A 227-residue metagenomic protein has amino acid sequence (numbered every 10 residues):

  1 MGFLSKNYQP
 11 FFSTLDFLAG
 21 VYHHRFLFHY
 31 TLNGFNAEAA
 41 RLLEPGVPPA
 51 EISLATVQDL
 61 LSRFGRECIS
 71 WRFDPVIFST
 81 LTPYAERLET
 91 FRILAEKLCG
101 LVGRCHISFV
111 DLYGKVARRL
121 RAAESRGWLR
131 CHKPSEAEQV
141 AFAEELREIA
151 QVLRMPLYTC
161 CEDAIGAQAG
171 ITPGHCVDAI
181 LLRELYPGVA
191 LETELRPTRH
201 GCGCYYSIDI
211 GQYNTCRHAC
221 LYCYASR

Functional and structural regions predicted by a protein language model:
M1-A143: Conserved AdoMet/S-adenosylmethionine-binding subsite of the radical SAM
Y8-Q9, A164, T215: Short, glycine-/Ser/Thr-/acidic-enriched flexible segments
L15-D16, R196, I208: A generic local structural motif
P48, D74, T172-P173, V177-L182 (+2 more regions): Poly-acidic low-complexity segments
L101, V152-L153, A219: Structured helix-beta-strand junction loops
K133-L195, H200: A C-terminal junction/extension of Radical SAM enzymes
H200, I208-S226: Local cysteine-cluster metal-coordination motifs and their immediate loop/turn environment, predominantly Fe-S cluster
Y205: Nucleotide-sugar donor-binding patch of glycosyltransferase catalytic domains
